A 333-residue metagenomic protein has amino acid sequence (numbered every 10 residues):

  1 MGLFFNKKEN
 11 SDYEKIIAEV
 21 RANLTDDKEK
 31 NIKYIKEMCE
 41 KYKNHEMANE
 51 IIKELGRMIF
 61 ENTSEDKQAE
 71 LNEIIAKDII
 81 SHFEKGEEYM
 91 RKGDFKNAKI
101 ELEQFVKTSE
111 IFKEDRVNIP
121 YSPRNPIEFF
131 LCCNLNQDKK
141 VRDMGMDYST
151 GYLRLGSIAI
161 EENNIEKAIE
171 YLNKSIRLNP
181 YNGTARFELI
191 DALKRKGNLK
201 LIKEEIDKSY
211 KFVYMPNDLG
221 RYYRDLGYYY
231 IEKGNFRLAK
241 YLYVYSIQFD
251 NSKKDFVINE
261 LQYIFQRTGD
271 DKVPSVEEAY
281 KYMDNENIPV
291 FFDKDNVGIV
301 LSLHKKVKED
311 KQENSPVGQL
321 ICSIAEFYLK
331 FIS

Functional and structural regions predicted by a protein language model:
A18, E54, E65, K77-I80 (+6 more regions): "A position-specific structural signal for the A-helix of alpha-solenoid helical repeats
N44-E65, P126-D143, G197-E205, Y228-L238 (+1 more regions): Alpha-helical linker/edge segments of TPR/alpha-solenoid repeat scaffolds and analogous pre-/post-domain helices
Y89, A159, L193, Y223 (+3 more regions): Residue at a conserved register position within TPR or TPR-like alpha-solenoid repeats
K92, E162, K196, K233 (+2 more regions): Structural motif corresponding to the intra-repeat A-B loop/turn of tetratricopeptide repeats
E110, M146, P180, Y214-N217 (+2 more regions): Short coil turns that delineate tetratricopeptide repeat
D115, G151, A185, L219-Y222 (+2 more regions): TPR alpha-solenoid repeat register
